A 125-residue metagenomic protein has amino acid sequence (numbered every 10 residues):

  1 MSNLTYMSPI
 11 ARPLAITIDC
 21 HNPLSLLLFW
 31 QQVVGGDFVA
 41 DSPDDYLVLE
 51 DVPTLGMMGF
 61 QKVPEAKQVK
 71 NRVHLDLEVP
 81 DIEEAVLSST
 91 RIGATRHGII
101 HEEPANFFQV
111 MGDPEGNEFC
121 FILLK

Functional and structural regions predicted by a protein language model:
S2-I18, V39-A40, L47-E50, L55-Q61 (+1 more regions): Vicinal oxygen chelate
P13-L14, K70-L75: Eukaryotic phosphotyrosine signaling hubs
T17-D19, D76-E78: Short hydrophobic/aromatic beta-strand micro-patches that form the beta-sheet surface supporting nucleotide- or nucleic
D19, P64-Q68: A solvent-exposed interaction/effector surface
N22-D37, A85, S89-T90: Amphipathic alpha-helical segments
N22-P23, D81, F108: Residue-level preference for nonpolar/small residues embedded in alpha-helices
D41-P43, V69: Non-catalytic, surface-exposed connector residues within folded enzymatic/regulatory domains
V52-G56, A66-K67, P80-I82: Short, charged/polar surface micro-motifs in flexible loops or helix N-caps
